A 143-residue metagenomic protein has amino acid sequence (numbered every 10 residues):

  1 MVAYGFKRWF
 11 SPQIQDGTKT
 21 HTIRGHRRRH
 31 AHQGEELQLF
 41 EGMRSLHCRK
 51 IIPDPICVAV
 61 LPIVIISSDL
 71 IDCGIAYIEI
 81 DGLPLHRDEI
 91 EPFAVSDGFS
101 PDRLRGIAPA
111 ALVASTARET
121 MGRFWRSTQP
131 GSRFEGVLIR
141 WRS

Functional and structural regions predicted by a protein language model:
M1-S143: Catalytic phosphate/metal-binding cores of nucleic-acid and nucleotide-processing enzymes, i.e., regions that mediate
